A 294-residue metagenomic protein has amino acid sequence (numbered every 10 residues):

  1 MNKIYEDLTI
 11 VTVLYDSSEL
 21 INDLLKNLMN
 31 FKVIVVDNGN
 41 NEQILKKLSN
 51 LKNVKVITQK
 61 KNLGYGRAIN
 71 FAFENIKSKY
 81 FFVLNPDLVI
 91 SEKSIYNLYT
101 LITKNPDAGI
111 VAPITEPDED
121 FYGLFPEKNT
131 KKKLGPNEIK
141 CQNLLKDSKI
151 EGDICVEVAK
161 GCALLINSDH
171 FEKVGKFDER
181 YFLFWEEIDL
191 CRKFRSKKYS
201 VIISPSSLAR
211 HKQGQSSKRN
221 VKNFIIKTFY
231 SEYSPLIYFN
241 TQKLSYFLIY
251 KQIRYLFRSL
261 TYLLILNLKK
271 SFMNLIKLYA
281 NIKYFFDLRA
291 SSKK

Functional and structural regions predicted by a protein language model:
T12-N30: Short, well-formed alpha-helical segments that are part of the catalytic scaffolds of diverse glycosyltransferases
N27, D37-L45: A conserved acidic beta->alpha catalytic loop
Q59-I76: Glycine-rich, basic loop-to-helix element that forms the pyrophosphate-binding segment of sugar-nucleotide handling
F81: Short aromatic/hydrophobic "clamp" motif used to bind/position activated sugar donors
V89, N97-V174, I188: Acidic/His-rich active-site region of diverse nucleotide-sugar glycosyltransferases
E157-L208: A short, conserved alpha-helix in the catalytic core of glycosyltransferases
K197-K222, P235: Active-site donor/metal-binding and catalytic loop motifs of nucleotide-sugar-dependent glycosylation enzymes
I226-S234, N240, L244-K294: Non-catalytic, C-terminal membrane-associated alpha-helical segments of glycosyltransferases
